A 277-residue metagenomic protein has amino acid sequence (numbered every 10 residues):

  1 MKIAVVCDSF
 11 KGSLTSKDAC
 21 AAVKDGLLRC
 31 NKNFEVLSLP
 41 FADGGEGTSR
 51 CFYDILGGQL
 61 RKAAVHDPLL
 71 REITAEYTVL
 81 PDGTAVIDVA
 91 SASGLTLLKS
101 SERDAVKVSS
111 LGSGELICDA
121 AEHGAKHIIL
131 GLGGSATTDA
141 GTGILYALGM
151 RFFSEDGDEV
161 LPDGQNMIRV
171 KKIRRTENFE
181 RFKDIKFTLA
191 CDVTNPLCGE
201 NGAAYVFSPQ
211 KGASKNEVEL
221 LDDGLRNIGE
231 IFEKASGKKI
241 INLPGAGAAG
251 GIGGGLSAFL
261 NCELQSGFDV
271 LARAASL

Functional and structural regions predicted by a protein language model:
M1-L132, A136-L277: N-terminal loops that bind phosphate or other acidic moieties and the adjacent beta-alpha structural core
